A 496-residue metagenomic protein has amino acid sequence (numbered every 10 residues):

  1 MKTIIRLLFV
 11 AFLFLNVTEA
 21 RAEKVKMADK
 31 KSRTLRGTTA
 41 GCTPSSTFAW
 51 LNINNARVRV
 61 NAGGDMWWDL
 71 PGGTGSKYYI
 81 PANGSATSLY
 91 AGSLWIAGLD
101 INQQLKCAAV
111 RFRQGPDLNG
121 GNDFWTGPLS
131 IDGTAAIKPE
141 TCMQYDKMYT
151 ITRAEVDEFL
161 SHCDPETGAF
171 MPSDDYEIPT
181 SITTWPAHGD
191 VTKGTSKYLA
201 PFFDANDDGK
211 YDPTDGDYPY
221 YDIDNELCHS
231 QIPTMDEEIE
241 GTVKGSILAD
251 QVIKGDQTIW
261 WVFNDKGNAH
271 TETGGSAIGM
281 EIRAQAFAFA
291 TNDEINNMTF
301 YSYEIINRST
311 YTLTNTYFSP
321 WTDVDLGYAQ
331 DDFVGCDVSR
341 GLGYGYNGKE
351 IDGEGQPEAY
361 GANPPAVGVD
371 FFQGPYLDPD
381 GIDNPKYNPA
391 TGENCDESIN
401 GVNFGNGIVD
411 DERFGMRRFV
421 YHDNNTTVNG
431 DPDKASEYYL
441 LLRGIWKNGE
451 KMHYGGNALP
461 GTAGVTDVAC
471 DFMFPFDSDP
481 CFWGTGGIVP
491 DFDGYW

Functional and structural regions predicted by a protein language model:
M1-V25: Bacterial Sec-dependent N-terminal signal peptides
E23-W496: A long-range scaffold signal marking pre-active-site subdomains of enzyme folds
